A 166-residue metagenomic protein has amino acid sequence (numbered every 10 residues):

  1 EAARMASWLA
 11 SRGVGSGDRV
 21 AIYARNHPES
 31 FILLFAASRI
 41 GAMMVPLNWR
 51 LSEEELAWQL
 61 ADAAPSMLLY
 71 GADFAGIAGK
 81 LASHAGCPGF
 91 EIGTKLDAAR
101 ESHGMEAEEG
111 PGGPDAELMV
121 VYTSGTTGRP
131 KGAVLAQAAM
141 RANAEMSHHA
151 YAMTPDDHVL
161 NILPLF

Functional and structural regions predicted by a protein language model:
E1-H27, F31-F35, S52-A57, Q137-A138: Conserved AMP-binding/adenylate-forming core of the ANL superfamily
E1-R4, A133-T154, V159-F166: Conserved structural elements of the adenylate-forming
R4-R12, R39-E101, E108-P111: Structural core segment of the AMP-binding/adenylate-forming
R19-Y23, L118, H158-N161: Short, well-ordered beta-strand segments
V20, G41, T126: Conserved G/P- and acidic residue-centered "switch" motifs that form tight phosphate/ATP-binding loops in soluble
A36-I40, H158: Conserved short alpha-helical elements in the N-terminal third of ANL/AMP-binding
M105-Y122, R129, A152-H158: Conserved pre-ATP/AMP-binding loop-to-beta segment of ANL
L118-A142: Conserved AMP-binding A3 loop
